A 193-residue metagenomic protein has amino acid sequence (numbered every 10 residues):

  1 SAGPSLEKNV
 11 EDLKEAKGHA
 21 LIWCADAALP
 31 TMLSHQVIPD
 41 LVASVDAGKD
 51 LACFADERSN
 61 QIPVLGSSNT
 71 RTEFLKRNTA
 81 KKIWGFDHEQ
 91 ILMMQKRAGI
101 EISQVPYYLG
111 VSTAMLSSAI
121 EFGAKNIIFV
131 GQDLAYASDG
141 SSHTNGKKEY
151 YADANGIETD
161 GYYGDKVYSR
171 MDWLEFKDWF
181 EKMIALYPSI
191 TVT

Functional and structural regions predicted by a protein language model:
A2-A25, P30-T193: Metal-ion/cofactor- or nucleotide/acyl-coenzyme-handling active-site neighborhoods
